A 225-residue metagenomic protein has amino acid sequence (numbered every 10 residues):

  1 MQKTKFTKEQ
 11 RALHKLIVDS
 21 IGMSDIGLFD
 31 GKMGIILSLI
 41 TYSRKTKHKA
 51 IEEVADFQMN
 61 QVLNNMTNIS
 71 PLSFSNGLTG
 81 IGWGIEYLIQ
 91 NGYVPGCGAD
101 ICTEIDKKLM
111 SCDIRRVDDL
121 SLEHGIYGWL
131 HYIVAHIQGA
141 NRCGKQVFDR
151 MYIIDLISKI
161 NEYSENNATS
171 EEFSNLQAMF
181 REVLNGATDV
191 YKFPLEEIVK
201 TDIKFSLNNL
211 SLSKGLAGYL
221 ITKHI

Functional and structural regions predicted by a protein language model:
M1-D56: Low-complexity, Ser/Thr/Pro/Gly-enriched N-terminal "stalk/linker" regions
M1-R11, Y132-I225: Terminal, non-catalytic domain-edge segments
T7-V18, D56, N60, A99-M110 (+1 more regions): Generic detector of well-ordered alpha-helical segments enriched in charged/polar residues, highlighting helical
L16-K32, N64-G77, I114-I126, I160-V183 (+1 more regions): Solvent-exposed loop and edge beta-strand segments that line ligand/cofactor-binding and catalytic clefts
G34, S38-T41, V54, G80 (+4 more regions): Alpha-solenoid helical repeat scaffolds
T41, Q61, G80, G84-Y87 (+2 more regions): Alpha-helical scaffold segments in carbohydrate-active enzymes
T41-H48, S75, Q90-V94, G139 (+1 more regions): Alpha-helix C-terminal capping/termination sites
E53-V54, Q58-V147: Extended ligand-binding groove/face enriched in aromatic
